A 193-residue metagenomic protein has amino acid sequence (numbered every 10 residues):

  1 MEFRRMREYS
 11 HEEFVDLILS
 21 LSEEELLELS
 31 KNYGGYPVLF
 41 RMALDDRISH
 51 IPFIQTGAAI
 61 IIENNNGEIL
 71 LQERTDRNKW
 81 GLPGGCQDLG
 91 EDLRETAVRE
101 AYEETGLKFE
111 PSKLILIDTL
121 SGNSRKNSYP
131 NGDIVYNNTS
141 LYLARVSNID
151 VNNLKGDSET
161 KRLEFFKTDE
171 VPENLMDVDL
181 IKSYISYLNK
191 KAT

Functional and structural regions predicted by a protein language model:
E2-Y9, N78-W80, N153-T193: Nudix hydrolase/Nudix homology domain
M6-L26, D92-Y102: N-terminal short leaders/motifs
E13-A59, N65, G132: Acidic, metal-coordinating catalytic segment for phosphate/diphosphate chemistry, firing primarily on the Nudix
P52-F53, E68, K79, L163: A residue-level structural signature of the nucleotidyltransferase/glycosyltransferase Rossmann-like core
F53-G57, T75-R77, L82, V135-T139: Short connector loops at helix/strand junctions that flank enzyme active sites, especially segments positioning acidic
I62-E63, L71, A144, F165: Conserved hydrophobic "DFG−1" position in protein kinase catalytic cores
N64-E104: Conserved Nudix-box catalytic region and its N-terminal flanking loop in Nudix hydrolases and closely related
Q87-L114, D118-D179: Unchanged
